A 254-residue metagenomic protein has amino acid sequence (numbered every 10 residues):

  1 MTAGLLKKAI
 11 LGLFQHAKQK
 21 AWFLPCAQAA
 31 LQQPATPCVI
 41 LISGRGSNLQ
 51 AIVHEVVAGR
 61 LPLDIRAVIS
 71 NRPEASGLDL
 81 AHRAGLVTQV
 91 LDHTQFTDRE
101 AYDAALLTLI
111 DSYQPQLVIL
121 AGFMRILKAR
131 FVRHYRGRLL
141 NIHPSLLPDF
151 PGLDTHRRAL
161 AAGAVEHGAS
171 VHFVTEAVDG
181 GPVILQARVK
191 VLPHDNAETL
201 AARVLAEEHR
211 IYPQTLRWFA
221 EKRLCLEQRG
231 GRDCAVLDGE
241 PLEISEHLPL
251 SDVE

Functional and structural regions predicted by a protein language model:
A3-S76, L80: N-terminal Rossmann-like dinucleotide-binding module
W22, E100-A101, A121-F123: Short gly/ser/thr-rich secondary-structure transition/capping motifs
C26-L31, V39, L224, Q228-E254: Internal anion-binding site segments
V39, I69, Q89, I119 (+1 more regions): Structural detector of well-ordered beta-strand residues that form the stable sheet scaffold of enzyme domains
S47, G59-D64, I69-Y113: N-terminal glycine-/serine-/threonine-rich beta1-alpha1-beta2 phosphate-ribose binding loop of Rossmann-like
A51, D79-L80, A101, R130-F131 (+1 more regions): Short, well-ordered secondary-structure micro-motifs
E55, L117, A121-L237: Donor/substrate-binding cores of folate-linked one-carbon enzymes
